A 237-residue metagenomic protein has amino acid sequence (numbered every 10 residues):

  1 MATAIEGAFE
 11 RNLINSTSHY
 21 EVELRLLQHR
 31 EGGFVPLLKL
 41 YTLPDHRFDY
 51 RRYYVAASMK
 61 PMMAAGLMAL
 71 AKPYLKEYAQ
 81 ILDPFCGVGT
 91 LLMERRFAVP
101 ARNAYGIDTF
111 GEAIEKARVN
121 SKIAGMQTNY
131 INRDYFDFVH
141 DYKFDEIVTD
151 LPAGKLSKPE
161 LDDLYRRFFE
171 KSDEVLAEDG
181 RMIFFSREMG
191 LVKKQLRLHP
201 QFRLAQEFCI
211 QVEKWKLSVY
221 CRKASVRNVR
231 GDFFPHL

Functional and structural regions predicted by a protein language model:
M1-F9: A short, contiguous, amphipathic alpha-helix enriched in charged residues
R11, S16-E23, L27-L237: Class I S-adenosyl-L-methionine-dependent methyltransferase catalytic core
